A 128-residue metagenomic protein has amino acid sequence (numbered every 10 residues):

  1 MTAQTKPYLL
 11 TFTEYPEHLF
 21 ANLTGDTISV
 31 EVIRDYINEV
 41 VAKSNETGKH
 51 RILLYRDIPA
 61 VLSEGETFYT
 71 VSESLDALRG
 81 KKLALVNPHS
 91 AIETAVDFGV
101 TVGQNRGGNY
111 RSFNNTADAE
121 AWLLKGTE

Functional and structural regions predicted by a protein language model:
T2-E128: Amphipathic, Lys/Arg-enriched alpha-helical "gate/interface" segment within cytosolic domains that mediates
